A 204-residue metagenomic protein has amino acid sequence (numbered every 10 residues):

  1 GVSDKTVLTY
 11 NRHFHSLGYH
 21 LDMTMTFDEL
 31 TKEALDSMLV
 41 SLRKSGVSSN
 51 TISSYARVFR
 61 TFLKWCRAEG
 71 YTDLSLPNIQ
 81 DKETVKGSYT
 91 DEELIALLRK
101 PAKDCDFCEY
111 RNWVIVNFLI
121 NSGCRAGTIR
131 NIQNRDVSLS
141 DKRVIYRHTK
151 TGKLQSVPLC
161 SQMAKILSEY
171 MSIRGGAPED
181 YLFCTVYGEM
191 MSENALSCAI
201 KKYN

Functional and structural regions predicted by a protein language model:
G1-N204: Conserved catalytic core of the tyrosine transesterase superfamily
